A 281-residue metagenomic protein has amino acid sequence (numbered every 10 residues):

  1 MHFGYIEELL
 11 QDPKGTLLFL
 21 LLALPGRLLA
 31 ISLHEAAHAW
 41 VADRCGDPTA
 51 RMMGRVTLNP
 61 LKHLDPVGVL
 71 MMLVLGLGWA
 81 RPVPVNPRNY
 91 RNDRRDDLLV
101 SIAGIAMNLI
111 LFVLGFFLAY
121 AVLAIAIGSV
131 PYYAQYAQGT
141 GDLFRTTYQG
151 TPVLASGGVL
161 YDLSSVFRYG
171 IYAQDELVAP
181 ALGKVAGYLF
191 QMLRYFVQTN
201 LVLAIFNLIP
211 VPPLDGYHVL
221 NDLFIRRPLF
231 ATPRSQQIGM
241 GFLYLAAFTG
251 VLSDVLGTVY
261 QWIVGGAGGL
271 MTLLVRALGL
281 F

Functional and structural regions predicted by a protein language model:
M1-F281: Hydrophobic transmembrane alpha-helices and their immediate loop junctions in multi-pass integral membrane proteins
